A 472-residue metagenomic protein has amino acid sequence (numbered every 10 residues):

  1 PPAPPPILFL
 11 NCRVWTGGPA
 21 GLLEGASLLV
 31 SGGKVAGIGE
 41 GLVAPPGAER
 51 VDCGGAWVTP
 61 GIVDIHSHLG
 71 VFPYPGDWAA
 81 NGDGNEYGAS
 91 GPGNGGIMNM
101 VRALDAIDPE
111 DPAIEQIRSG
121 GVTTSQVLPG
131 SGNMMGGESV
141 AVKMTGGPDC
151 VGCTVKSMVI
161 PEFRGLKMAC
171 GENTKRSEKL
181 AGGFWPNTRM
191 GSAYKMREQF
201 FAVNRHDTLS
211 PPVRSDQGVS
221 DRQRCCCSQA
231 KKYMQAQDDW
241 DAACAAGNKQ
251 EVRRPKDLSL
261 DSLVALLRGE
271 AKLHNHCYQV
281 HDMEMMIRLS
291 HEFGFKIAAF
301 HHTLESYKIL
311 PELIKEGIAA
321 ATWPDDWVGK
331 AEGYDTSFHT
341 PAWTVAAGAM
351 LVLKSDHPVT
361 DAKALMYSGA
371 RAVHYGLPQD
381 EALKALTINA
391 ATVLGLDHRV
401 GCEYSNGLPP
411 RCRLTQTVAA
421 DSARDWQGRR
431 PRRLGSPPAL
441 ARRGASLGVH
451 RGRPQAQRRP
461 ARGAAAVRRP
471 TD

Functional and structural regions predicted by a protein language model:
P1-A3, Y74-P75, N81-G93, M98-V101 (+7 more regions): His/Asp/Glu-enriched, well-ordered alpha-helical/loop segment that forms or immediately abuts the divalent-metal
L10, G17, S31, L128 (+6 more regions): Generic beta-strand/beta-sheet core signal
C12, L28, G33, G55 (+9 more regions): Divalent metal-coordination and catalytic microenvironments
V14, P19-T59, G76: Histidine-rich, glycine-flanked metal-binding segment
A48-D52, G165, A465: Conserved beta-strand scaffold positions in the cores of enzyme catalytic domains, especially in NTP/NDP-utilizing
A56-P129, N133-M134: Metal-associated gating/positioning segment near the N- to mid-region
E110-A113, R118-I297, H301: Polyanionic/metal-chelating signatures
S192-Y194, R459-D472: Intein/HINT protein-splicing elements and their conserved insertion hotspots or analogous self-processing inserts
